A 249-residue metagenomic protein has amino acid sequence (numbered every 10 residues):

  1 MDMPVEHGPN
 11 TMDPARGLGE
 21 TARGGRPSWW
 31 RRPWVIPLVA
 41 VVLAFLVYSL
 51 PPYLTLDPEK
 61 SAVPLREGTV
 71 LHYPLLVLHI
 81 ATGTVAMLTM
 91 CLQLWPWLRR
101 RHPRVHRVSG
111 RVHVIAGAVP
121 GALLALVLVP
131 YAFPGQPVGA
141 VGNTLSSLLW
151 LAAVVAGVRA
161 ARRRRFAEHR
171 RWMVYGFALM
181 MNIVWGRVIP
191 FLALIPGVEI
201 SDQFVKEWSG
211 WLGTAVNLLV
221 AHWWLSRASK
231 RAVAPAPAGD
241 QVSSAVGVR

Functional and structural regions predicted by a protein language model:
D2-R249: Alpha-helical membrane insertion/targeting regions
